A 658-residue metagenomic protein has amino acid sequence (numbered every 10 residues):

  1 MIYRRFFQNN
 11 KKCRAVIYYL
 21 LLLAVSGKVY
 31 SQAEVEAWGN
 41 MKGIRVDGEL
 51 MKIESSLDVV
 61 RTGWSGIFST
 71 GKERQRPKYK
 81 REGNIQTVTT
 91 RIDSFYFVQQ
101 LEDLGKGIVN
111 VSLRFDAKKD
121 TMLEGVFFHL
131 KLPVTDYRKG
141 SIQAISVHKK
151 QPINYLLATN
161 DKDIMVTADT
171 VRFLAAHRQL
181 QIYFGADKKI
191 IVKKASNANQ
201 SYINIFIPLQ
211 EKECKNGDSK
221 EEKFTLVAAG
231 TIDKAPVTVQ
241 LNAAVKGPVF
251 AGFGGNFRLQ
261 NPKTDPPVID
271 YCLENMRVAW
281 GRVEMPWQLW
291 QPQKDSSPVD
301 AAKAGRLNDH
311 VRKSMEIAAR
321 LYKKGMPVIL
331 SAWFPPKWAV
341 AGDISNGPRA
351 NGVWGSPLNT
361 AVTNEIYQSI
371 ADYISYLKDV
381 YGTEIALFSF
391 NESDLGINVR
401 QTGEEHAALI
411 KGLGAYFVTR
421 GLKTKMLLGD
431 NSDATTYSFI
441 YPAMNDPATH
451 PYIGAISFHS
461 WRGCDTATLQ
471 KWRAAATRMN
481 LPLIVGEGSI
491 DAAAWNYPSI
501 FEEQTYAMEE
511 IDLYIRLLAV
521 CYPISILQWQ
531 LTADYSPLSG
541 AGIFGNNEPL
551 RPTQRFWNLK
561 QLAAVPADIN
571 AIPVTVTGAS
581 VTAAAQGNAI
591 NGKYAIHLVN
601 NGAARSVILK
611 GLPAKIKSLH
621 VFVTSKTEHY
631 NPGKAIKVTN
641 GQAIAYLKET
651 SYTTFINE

Functional and structural regions predicted by a protein language model:
Q32-R91, V98, L259: Acidic-aromatic substrate-binding/catalytic surfaces of carbohydrate-active enzymes
N40, R114-K189, I616, T624-P632: Polysaccharide-binding surfaces and accessory modules of carbohydrate-active proteins
S56, W64, F68, R81-N84 (+3 more regions): Beta-strand-rich recognition/accessory modules
K215-E222, V227-G230, K634-E658: C-terminal beta-strand-rich structural cap/linker in extracellular carbohydrate-active enzymes
L241-V245, M276-N445: Substrate-binding cleft and catalytic face of glycoside hydrolase catalytic domains, especially the flexible beta-alpha
R400-L513: Noncatalytic carbohydrate-binding groove/subsite architecture in carbohydrate-active enzymes
P482-Q561, A571-A579: Aromatic/acidic polysaccharide-binding cleft in carbohydrate-active enzymes
V576-K617, T650: Carbohydrate-binding surface patches
